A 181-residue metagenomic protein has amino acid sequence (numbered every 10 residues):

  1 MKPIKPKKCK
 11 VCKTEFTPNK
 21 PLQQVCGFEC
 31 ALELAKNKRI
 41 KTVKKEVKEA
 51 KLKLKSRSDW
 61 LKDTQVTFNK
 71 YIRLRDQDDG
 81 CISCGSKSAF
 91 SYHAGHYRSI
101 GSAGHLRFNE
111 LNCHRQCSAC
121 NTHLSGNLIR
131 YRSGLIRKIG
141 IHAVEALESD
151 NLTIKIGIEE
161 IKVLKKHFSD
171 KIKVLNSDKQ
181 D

Functional and structural regions predicted by a protein language model:
M1-T67, N151-D181: A boundary/linker detector
C12, E29-C30, C84-S86, C120: Short Cys/His-rich metal-coordination motifs, predominantly Zn2+-binding knuckles/fingers
P21-C26, N37-K44, Y92-S99, L128-G134: Short cysteine/histidine-rich zinc-coordinating motifs and their immediately flanking basic loops
E29-A35, N112-G140: Short Cys/His-centered divalent metal-binding micro-motifs
L54-K62, K70, A103-L106, N121: Short, surface-exposed loop/turn motifs that are enriched in glycine and acidic residues and include a nearby proline
V66-K87: Betabetaalpha-Me/HNH-type nuclease active-site subdomain
I82-R115: Histidine-centered nuclease catalytic patch
I139-S149: Short, surface-exposed acidic
